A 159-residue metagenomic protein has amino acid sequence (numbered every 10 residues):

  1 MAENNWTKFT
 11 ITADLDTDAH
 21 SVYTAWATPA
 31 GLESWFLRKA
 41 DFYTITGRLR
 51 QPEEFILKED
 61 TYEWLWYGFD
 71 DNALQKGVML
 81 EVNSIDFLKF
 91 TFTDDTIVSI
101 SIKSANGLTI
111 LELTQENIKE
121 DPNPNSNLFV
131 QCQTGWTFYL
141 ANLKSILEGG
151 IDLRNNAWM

Functional and structural regions predicted by a protein language model:
M1-T10: Short acidic N-proximal helix/loop "leader" segments that mark the beginning of a domain or an inter-domain linker
W6, D70-N72, T93-D95: Glycine-centered tight beta-turn/hairpin loop motif at sheet-sheet or coil-to-beta transitions
T10-I11, A30-L74, I85, N155-A157: Short beta-edge strand/loop motif at the mouth of beta-sheet-based domains
A13, K76-L80, I97-S104: Hydrophobic/aromatic beta-strand elements that line small-molecule binding cavities or substrate pockets in beta-rich
T17-W35: Amphipathic alpha-helical segments
V22-Y23, L32, Y62, M79 (+3 more regions): Hydrophobic pocket/interface hotspot
K89-T137: Beta-strand/loop substructures that line and gate deep hydrophobic ligand-binding cavities in soluble
S145-M159: Short, highly charged C-terminal tails/helix-capping segments
